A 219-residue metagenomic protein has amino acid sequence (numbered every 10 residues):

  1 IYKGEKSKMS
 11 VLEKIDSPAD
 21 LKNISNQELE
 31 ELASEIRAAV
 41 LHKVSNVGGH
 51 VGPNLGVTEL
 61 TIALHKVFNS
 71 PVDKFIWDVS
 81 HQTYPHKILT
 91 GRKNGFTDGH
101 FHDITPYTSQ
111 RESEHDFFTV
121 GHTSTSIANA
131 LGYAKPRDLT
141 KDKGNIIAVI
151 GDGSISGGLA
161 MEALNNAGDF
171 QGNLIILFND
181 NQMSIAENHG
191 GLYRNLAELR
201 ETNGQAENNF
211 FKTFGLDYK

Functional and structural regions predicted by a protein language model:
Y2-T90, K212: N-terminal amphipathic, basic-rich helices that act as targeting or association modules
V11-S17, A38-K43, T105-D116, G144-I146 (+1 more regions): Gly-rich Lys/Arg/Thr-decorated short loops/hinges at beta-loop-alpha junctions or inter-strand turns that position
L12, N181-K219: Long, well-ordered, tryptophan-enriched scaffold segments
K22, H50-P53, H122, G153-G157 (+3 more regions): Hydrophobic alpha-helical scaffolding
I36-V40, V44, L64-V72, K93 (+6 more regions): Structural signal for hydrophobic packing residues in well-ordered secondary-structure cores of soluble enzyme domains
H50-F170: Cofactor-binding active-site loop characterized by glycine-rich and histidine/acidic residues
D78, I147-I150, I175-N179, A186 (+1 more regions): Generic beta-strand/beta-sheet core signal
S154, N166-F178, Q182-N188: Hydrophobic or amphipathic alpha-helical targeting/insertion segments
